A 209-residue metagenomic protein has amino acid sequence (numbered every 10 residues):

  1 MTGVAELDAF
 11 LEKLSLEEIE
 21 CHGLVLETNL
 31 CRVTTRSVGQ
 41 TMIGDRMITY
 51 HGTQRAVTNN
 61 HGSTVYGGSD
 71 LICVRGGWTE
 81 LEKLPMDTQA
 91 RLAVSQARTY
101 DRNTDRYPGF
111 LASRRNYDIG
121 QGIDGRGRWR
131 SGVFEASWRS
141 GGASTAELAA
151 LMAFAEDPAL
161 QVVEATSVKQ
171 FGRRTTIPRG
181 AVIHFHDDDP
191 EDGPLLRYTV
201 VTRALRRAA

Functional and structural regions predicted by a protein language model:
M1-Q54: Internal metal/ion-chelating core segments
M1-V4, G23, G52, G62-S63 (+3 more regions): Glycine-centered flexibility motif
T2, Q40-T104, A136-E164: ATP-dependent carboxylate/phosphate-activation module, predominantly the ATP-grasp catalytic core and closely related
D8-C31, H61-R128, E164-D192: A long amphipathic alpha-helix within ATP-dependent nucleotide-binding catalytic cores
L26, V38, H51, Y117-I119 (+3 more regions): Generic structural hydrophobic/aromatic packing signal, biased to beta-strands
R36, Q40, P108, Q121 (+1 more regions): Functionally constrained cores in energy, signaling, and assembly domains
W138-R139, A143-A209: C-terminal active-site "lid" helix and adjoining low-complexity regulatory extension at the edge of ATP-using catalytic
